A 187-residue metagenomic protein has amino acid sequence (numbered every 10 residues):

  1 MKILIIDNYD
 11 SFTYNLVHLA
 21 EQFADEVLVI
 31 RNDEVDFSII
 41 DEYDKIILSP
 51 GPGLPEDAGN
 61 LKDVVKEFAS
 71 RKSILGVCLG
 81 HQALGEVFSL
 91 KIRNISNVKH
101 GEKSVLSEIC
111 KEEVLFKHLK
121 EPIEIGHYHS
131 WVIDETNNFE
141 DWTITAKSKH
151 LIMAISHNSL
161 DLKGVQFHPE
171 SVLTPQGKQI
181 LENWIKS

Functional and structural regions predicted by a protein language model:
M1-K72, L79, P175-Q176, E182-S187: N-terminal beta1-alpha1 cap of cysteine-dependent amidohydrolase-like domains
E21, D36-E42, L84-E86, E135-F139 (+1 more regions): Short loop/helix-cap segments at secondary-structure boundaries that form the rim of catalytic
E26-V29, I92, I144: Generic structural signal for residues in well-ordered beta-strands
Y43-E113, K117-H118, E124, L181-N183: Cysteine-nucleophile active-site neighborhood
C78, H129, H168: Histidine-centered divalent metal-coordination motifs
E113-L160: Catalytic beta-strand/loop cores that center a nucleophilic Ser/Cys/Thr and support acyl-enzyme chemistry
W142-S156, L160-S187: C-terminal and late-domain segments of enzyme folds
